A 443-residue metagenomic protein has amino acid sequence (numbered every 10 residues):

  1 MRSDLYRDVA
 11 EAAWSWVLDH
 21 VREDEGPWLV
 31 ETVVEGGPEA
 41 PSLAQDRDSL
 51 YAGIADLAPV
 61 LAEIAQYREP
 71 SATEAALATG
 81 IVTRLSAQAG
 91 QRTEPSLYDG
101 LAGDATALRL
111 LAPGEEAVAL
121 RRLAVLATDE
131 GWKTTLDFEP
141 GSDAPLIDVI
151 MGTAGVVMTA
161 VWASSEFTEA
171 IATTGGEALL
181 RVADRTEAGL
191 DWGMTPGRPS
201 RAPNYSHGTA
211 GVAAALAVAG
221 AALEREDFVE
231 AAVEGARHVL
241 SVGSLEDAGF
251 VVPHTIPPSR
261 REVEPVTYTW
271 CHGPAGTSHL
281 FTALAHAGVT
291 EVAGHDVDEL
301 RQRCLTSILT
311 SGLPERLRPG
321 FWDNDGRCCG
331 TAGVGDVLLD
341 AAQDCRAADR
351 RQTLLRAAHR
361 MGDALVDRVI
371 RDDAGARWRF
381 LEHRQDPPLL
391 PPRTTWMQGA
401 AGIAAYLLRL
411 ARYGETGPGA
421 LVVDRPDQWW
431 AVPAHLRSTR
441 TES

Functional and structural regions predicted by a protein language model:
M1-D4, A55-P70, G103-E115, G155-F167 (+4 more regions): Well-ordered alpha-helical scaffold segments within catalytic/enzyme domains
M1-G80, V118-A127, A170-A188: Low-complexity, Ser/Thr/Pro/Gly-enriched N-terminal "stalk/linker" regions
M1-W16, H20, A283, A287-E291 (+4 more regions): Terminal, non-catalytic domain-edge segments
W16-D19, E23, E63-Q66, A87 (+14 more regions): Positions within ordered alpha-helical repeat solenoids
H20-L43, V82-L97, L126-I147, R181-P203 (+3 more regions): Glycine- and aromatic-rich loop/turn segments at beta-sheet edges
L146-I150, Y268-G276, F321-D336, A376-H383 (+1 more regions): Amphipathic alpha-helical protein-interaction segments enriched in hydrophobic
F167-E299, S307-I308, P314: Extended ligand-binding clefts on enzyme/binding-domain cores
P319-A357, M361: Loop/turn-rich, solvent-exposed surfaces of beta-rich toroidal or solenoidal domains
